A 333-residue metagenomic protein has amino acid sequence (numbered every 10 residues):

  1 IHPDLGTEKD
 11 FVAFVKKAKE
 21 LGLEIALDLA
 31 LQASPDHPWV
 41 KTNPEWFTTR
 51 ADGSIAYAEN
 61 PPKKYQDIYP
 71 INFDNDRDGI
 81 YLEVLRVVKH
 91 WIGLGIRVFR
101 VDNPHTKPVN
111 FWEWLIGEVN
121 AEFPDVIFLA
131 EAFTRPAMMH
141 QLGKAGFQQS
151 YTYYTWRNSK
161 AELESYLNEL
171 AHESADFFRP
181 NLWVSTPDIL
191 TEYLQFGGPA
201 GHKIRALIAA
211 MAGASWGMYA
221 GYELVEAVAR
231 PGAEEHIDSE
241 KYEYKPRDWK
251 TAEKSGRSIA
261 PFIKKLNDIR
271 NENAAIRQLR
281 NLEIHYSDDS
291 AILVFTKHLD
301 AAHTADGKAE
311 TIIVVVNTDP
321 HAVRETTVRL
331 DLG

Functional and structural regions predicted by a protein language model:
I1-K16, E20-L23, A33-T251, S255 (+3 more regions): Alpha-amylase-like alpha-glycosidases and glucanotransferases acting on alpha-linked glucans and related
I25-L27: Carbohydrate-binding surfaces in secreted/extracellular proteins
A30: A short, small-residue-rich loop immediately preceding and capping a beta-strand
A209, L266, N317: Hydrophobic, well-ordered secondary-structure elements that form the walls of internal hydrophobic environments
D248-R277: Catalytic cores of secreted or luminal carbohydrate-active enzymes
H285-G333: Carbohydrate-binding surface patches
